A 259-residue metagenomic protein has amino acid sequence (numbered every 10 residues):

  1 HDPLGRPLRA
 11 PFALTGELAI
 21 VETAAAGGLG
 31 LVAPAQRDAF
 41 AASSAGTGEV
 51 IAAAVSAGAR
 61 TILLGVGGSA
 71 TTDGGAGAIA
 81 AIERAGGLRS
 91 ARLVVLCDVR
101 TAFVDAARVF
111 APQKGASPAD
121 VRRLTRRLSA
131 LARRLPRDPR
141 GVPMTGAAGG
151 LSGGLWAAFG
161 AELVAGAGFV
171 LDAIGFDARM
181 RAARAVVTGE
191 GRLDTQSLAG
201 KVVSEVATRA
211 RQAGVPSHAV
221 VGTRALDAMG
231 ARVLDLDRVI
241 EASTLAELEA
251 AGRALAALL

Functional and structural regions predicted by a protein language model:
H1-L259: N-terminal loops that bind phosphate or other acidic moieties and the adjacent beta-alpha structural core
